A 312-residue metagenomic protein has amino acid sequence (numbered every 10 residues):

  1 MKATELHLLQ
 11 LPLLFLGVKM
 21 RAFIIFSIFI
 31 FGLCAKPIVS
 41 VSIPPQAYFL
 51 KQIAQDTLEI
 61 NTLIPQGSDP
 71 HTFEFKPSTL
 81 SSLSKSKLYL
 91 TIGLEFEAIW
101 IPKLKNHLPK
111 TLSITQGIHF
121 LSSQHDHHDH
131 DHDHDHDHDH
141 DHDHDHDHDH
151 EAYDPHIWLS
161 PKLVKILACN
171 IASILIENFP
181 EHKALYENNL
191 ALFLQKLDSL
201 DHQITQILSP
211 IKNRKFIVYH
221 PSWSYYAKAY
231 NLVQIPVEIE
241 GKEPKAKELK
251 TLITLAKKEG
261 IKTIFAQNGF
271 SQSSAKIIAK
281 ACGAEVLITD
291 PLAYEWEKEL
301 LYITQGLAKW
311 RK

Functional and structural regions predicted by a protein language model:
M1-A3, G17-F23: Positively charged n-region of N-terminal signal peptides that target proteins for export
K2-E5, L11: Targeting/processing segments of secretory and organellar proteins
E5, F23-I25, Q206, Q305: N-terminal compositionally biased, intrinsically disordered segments and leader/signal-like regions
F23-L33: Sec-dependent N-terminal signal peptides
A35-K312: Extracytoplasmic metal-acquisition and chelation regions
